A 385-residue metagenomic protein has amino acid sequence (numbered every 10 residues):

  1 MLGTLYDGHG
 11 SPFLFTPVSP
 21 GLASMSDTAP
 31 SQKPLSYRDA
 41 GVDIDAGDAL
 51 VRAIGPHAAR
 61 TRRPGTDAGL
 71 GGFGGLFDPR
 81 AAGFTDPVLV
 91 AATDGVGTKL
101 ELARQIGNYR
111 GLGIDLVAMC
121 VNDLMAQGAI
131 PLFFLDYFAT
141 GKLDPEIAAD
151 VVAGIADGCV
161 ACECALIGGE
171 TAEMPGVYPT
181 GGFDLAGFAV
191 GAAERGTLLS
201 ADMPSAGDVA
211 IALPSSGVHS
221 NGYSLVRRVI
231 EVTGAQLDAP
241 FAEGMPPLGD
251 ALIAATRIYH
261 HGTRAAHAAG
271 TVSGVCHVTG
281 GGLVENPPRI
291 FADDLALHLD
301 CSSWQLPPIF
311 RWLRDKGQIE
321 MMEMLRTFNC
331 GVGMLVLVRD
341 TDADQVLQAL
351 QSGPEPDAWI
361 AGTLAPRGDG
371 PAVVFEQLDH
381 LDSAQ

Functional and structural regions predicted by a protein language model:
D7-G10, T16: Short hydrophobic alpha-helical segments enriched in small aliphatic residues
S11, S19, S24-S26: Serine residues within intrinsically disordered or low-complexity segments
D27, K33-D39, L50, P56 (+5 more regions): Glycine-/charge-enriched secondary-structure boundary and capping motifs
P56-S216: Glycine-rich phosphate/pyrophosphate-binding loop regions near the starts of catalytic domains
T93, D184, T197-L248, V284: Short, acidic (Asp/Glu-rich) active-site segment that either coordinates a divalent metal cofactor
